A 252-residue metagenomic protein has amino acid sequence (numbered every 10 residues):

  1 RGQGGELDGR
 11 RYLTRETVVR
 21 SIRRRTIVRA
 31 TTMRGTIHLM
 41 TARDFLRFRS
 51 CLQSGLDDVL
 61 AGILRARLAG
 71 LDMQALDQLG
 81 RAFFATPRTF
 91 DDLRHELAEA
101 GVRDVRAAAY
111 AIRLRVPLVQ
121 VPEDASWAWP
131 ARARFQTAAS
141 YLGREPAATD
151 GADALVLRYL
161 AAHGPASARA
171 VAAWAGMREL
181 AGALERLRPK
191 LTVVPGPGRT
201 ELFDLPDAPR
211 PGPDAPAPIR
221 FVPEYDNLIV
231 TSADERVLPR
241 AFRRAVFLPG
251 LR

Functional and structural regions predicted by a protein language model:
R1-I229, A233-D234, A241-R252: Long, low-complexity intrinsically disordered regions
